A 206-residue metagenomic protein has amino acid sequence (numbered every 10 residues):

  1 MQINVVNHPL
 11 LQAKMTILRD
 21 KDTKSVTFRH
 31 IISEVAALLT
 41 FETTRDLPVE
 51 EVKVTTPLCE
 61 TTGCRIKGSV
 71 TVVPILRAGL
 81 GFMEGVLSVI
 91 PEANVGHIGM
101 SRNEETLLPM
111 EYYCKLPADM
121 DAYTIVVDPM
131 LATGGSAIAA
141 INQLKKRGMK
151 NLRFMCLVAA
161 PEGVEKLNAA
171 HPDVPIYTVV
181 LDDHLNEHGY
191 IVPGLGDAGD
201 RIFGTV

Functional and structural regions predicted by a protein language model:
M1-V206: PRPP-associated nucleotide enzymes
